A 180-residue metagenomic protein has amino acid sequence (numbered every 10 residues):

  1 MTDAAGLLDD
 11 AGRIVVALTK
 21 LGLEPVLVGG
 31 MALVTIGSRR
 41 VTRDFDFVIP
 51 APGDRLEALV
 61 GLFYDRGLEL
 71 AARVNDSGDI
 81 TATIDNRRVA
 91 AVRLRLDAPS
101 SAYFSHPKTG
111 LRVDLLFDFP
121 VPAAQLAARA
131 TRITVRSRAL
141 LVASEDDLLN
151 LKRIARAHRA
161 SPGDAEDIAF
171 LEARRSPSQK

Functional and structural regions predicted by a protein language model:
M1-K180: Compositionally biased terminal segments of proteins
